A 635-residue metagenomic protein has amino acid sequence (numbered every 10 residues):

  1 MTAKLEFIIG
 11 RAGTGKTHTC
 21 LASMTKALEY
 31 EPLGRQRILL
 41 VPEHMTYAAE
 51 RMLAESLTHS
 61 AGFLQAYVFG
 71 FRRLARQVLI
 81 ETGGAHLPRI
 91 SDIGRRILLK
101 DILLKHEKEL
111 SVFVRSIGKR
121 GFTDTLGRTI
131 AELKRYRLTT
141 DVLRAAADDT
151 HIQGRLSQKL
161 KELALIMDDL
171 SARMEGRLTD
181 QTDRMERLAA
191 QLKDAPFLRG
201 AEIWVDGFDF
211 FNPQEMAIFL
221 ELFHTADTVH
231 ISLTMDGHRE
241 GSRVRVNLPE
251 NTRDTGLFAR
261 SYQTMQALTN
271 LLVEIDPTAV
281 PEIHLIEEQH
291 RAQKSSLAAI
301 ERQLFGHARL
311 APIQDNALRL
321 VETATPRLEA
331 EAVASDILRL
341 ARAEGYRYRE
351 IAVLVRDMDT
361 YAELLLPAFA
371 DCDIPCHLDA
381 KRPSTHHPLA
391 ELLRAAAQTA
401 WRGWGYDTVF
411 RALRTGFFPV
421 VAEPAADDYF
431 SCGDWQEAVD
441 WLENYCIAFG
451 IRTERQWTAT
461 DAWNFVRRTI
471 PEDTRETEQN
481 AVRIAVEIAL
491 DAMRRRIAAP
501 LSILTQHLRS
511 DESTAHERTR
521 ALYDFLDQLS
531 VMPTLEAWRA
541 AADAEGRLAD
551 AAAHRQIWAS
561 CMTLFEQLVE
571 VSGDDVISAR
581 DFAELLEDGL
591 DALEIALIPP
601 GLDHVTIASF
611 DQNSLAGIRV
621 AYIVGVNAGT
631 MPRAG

Functional and structural regions predicted by a protein language model:
M1-G635: Polyanion-engaging groove/track-forming segments
